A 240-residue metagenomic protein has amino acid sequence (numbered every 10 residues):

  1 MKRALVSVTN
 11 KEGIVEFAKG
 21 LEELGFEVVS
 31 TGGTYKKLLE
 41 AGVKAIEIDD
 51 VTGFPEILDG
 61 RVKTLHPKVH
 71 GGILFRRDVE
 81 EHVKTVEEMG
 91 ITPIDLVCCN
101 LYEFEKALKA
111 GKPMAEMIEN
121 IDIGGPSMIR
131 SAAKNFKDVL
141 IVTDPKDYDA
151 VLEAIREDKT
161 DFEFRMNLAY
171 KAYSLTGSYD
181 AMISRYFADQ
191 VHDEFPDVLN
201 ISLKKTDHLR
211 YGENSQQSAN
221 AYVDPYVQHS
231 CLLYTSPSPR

Functional and structural regions predicted by a protein language model:
M1-S30, T34-E47: N-terminal glycine-/serine-/threonine-rich phosphate-binding loop
V6-S7, E27-G32, E47-D50, F75 (+4 more regions): General beta-strand structural signal in soluble alpha/beta enzymes
V15-E16, G60-L65, M128-S131: Short, flexible, solvent-exposed loop/turn segments with mixed acidic/basic and small polar residues
G33-E103: Glycine-rich nucleotide/cofactor/substrate-binding loop typically near the N-terminus or early in the first domain
V62-T64, L203, H208, Q216-L233: Active-site loop ensemble at the mouth of alpha/beta enzyme cores that anchors a bound cofactor
I91-Y211, Q216-S218: Internal alpha/beta core interface subdomains
Y234-R240: Conserved small/polar residues in nucleotide/adenosyl-binding loops
